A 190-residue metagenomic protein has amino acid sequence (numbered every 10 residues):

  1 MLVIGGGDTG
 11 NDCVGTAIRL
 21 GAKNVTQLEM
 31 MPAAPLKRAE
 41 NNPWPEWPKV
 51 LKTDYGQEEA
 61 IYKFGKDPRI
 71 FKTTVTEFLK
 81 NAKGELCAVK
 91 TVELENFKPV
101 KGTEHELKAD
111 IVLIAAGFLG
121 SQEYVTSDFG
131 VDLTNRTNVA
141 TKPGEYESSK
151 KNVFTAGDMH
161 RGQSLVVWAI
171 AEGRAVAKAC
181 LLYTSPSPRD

Functional and structural regions predicted by a protein language model:
M1-I4: Beta1/beta-strand and adjacent pyrophosphate-binding region of the FAD-binding site in flavoprotein oxidoreductases
G6, M30-A33, K80, D158: Cofactor-binding loop segments of dinucleotide-utilizing enzymes, especially the Rossmann-like FAD- and NAD(P)+-binding
T9: Hydrophobic/small residue at the entry helix of a nucleotide-binding pocket
V14-T73, E77: Rossmann-like dinucleotide-binding cores of NAD(P)H-dependent redox enzymes
A82-E104: Conserved beta-strand-loop-beta-strand element in the redox core of flavoprotein oxidoreductases
N96-Q163: FAD-site-proximal beta/loop scaffold in flavoenzymes
M159-C180: A conserved FAD-binding loop/helix module that cradles the flavin
Y183-D190: Conserved small/polar residues in nucleotide/adenosyl-binding loops
